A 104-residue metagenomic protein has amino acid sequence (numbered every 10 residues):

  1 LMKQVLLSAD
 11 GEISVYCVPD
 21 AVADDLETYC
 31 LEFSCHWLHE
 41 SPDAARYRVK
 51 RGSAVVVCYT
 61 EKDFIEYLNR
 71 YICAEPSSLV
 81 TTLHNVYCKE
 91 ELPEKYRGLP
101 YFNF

Functional and structural regions predicted by a protein language model:
L1-V22: Short, extreme N-terminal segment that most often corresponds to the first beta-strand
A23-E32: Short, surface-exposed linear segments at secondary-structure transitions and domain or protein termini
F33-F104: Short, mixed-charge low-complexity intrinsically disordered segments
